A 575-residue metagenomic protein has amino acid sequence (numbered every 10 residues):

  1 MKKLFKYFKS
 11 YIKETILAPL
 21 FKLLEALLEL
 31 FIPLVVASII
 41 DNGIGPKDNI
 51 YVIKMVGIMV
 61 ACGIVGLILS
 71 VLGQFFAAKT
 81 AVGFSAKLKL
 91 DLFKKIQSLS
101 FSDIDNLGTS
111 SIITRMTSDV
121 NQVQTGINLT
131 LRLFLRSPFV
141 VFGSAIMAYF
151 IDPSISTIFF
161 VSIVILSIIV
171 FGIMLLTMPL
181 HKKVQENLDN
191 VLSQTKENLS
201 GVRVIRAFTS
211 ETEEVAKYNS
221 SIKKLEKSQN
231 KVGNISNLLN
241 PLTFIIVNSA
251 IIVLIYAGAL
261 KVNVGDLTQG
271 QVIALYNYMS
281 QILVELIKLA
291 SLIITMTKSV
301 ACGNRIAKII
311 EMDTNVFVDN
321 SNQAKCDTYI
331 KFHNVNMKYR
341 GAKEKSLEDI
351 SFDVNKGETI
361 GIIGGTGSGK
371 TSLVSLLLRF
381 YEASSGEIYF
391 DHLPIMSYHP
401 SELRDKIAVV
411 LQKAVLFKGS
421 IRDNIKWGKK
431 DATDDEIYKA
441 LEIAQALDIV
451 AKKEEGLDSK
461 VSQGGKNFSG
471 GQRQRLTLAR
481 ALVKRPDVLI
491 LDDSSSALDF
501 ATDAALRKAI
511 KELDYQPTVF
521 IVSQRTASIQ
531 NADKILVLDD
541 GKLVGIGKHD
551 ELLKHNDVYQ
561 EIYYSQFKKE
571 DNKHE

Functional and structural regions predicted by a protein language model:
K9-L72, F76, Y149-S154, G265-Q269: Transmembrane helix-loop-helix hairpins at lipid-water interfaces of multipass membrane proteins, especially the type-1
S10-K13, S98-S102, S118-I127, L131 (+8 more regions): An intracellular "coupling" helix at the cytosolic face of ABC transporter transmembrane type-1 domains
L20, L24, L28, I32 (+5 more regions): Hydrophobic alpha-helical transmembrane segments of ABC transporter permease domains
L20-F21, E25-D41, C62-T109, I113 (+12 more regions): Juxtamembrane helix-loop junctions of ABC transporter transmembrane domains
D48-V52, G57, M147-V161, K231-N304 (+1 more regions): Helix-loop-helix
I96, Y218, I306, F332-N334: Conserved catalytic Walker-motif region of ABC-type ATPase nucleotide-binding domains
K325-E575: ABC-type nucleotide-binding domain
